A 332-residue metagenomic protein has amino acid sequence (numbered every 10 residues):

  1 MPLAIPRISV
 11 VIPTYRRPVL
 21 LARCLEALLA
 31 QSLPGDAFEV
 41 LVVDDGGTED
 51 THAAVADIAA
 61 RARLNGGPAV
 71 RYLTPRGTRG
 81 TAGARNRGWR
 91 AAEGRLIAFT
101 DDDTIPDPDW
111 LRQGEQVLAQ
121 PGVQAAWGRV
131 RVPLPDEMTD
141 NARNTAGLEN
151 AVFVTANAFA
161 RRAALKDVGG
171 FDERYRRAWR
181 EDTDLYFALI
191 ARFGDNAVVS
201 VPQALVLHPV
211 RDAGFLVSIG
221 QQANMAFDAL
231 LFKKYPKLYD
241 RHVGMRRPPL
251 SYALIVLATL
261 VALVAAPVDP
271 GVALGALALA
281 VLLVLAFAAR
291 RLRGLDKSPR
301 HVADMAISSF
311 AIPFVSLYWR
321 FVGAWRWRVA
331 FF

Functional and structural regions predicted by a protein language model:
M1-A30: N-proximal low-complexity "stem/linker" segments adjacent to membrane-targeting elements
P6-S9, E39, D184: Cell-envelope/extracellular polymer assembly enzymes that use nucleotide-activated donors
E26-T74: Acidic donor-binding segment of Leloir-type glycosyltransferases
Y72-A92, R143-N144, V152, A156: Glycine-rich, basic loop-to-helix element that forms the pyrophosphate-binding segment of sugar-nucleotide handling
I97: Short aromatic/hydrophobic "clamp" motif used to bind/position activated sugar donors
I105-M138, D195, P209: Conserved donor NDP-sugar-binding/catalytic core segment of glycosyltransferases
R177, T183-D240: Catalytic donor/gating beta->alpha subdomain of glycosyltransferases that bind UDP-sugars
L254-G323: Membrane-embedded multi-pass helical conduit in multi-pass membrane proteins, especially envelope-biosynthetic
